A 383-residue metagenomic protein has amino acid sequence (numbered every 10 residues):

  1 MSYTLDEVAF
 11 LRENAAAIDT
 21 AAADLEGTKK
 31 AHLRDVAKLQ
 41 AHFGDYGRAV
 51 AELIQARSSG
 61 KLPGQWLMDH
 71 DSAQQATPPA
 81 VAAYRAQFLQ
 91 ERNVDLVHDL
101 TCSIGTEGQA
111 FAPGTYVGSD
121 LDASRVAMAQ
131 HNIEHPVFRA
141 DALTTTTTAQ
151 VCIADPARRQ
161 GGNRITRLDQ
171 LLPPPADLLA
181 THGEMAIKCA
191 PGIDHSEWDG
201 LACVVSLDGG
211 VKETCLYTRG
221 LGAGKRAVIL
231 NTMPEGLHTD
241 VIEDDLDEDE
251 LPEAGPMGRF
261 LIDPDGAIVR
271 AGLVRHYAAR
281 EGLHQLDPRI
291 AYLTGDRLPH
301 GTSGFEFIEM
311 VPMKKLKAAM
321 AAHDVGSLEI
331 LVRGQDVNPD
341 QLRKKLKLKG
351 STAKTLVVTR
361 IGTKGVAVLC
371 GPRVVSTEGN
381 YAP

Functional and structural regions predicted by a protein language model:
M1-P383: SAM-dependent transferase fold signal centered on methyltransferase-like domains, encompassing both Class I
